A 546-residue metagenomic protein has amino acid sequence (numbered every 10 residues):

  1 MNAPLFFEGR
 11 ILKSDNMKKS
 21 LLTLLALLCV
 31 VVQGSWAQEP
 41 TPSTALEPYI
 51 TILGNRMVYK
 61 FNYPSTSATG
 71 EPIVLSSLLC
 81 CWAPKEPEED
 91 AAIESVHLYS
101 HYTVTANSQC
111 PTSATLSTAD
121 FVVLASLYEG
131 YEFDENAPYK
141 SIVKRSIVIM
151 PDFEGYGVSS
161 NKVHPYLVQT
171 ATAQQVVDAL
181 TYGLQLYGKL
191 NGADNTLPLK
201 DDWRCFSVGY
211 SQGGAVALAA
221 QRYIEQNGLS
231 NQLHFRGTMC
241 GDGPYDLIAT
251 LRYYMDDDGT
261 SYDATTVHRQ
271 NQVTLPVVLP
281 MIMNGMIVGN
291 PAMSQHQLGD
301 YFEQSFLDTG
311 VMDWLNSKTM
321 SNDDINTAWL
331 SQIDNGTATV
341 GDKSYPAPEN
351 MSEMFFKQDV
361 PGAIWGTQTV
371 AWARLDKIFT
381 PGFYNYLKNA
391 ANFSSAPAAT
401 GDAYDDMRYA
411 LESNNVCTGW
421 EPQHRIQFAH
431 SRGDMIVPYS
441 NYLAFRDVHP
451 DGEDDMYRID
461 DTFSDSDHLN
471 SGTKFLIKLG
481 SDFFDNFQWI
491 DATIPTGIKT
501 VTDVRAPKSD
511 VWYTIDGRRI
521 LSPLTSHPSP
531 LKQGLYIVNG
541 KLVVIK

Functional and structural regions predicted by a protein language model:
A37-A92: Catalytic-loop region of hydrolases
T69, W82-K140: Short, surface-exposed "cap/lid" segments of acyl-processing enzymes
Y166-L190: Alpha/beta-hydrolase active-site loop
A220, H424-R425, P438-V448: Short alpha-helix in the alpha/beta-hydrolase fold that links the catalytic acid
P244-C417: Accessory cap/linker subdomain of secreted extracellular hydrolases
R252, A403, R408-L411, L443-A444 (+1 more regions): C-terminal catalytic histidine-bearing segment of alpha/beta-hydrolase fold enzymes
Q427-H430, D434: Short beta-strand/loop motif that positions the catalytic acidic residue of the alpha/beta-hydrolase fold
I490-D516: Residue-level detector of functionally pivotal "anchor" positions at catalytic/ligand-binding pockets or at interdomain
